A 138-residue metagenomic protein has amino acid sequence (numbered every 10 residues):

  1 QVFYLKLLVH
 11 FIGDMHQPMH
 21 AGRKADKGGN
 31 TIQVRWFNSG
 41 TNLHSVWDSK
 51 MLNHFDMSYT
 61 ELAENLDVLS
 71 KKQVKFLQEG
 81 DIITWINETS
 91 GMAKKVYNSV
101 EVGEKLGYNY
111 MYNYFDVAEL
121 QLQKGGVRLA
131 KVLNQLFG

Functional and structural regions predicted by a protein language model:
Q1-F11, M15-T31, R35-S45, H54 (+1 more regions): Soluble secreted/lumenal catalytic domains with histidine-centered metal-binding or acid-base catalytic motifs
Q33-K124: An amphipathic alpha-helical core segment
